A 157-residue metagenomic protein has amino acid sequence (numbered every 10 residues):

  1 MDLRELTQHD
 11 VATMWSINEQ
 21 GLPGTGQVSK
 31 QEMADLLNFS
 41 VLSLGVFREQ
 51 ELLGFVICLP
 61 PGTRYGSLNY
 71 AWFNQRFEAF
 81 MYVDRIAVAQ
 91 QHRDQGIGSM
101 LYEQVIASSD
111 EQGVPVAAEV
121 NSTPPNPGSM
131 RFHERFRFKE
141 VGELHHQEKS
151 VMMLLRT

Functional and structural regions predicted by a protein language model:
M1-M14: A short beta-loop-alpha structural element at the N-terminal edge of CoA-dependent acyl/N-acetyltransferase catalytic
L42-P60: Conserved beta-hairpin
I57-R85: Conserved acyl-donor/pantetheine-binding loop and adjacent beta-alpha core of acyl/acetyltransferases and related
D84-R93, S122-T123: A short, internal acetyl-CoA/4′-phosphopantetheine-binding micro-motif in the GNAT/acyltransferase core
V88, D94-A107, R131, R135: Conserved acetyl-CoA-binding loop-helix of GNAT-fold acetyltransferases
S99, S122-G142: Conserved active-site alpha-helix within GNAT-family acetyltransferase domains
S109-S122: Conserved GNAT acetyl-CoA-binding A-motif
E143-T157: C-terminal "cap" of GNAT-fold acetyltransferases
